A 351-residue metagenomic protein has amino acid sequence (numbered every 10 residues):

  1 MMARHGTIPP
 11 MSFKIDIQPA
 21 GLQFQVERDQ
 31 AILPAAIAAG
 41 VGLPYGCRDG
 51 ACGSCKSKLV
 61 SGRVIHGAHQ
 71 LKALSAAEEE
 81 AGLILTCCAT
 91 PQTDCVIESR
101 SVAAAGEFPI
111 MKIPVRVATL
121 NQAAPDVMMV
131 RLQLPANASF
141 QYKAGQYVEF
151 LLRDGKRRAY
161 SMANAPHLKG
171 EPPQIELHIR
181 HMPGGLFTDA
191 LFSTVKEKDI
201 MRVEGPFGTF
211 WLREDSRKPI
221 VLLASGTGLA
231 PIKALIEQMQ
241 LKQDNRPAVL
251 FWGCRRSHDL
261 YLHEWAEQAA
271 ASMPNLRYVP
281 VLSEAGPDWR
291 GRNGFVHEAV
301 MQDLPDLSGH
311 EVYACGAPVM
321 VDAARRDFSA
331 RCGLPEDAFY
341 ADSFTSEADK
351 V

Functional and structural regions predicted by a protein language model:
A3-A89, C95, P247-V351: Reductase modules of NAD(P)H-dependent flavoproteins
V60-R63, R100-V102, R153, P206: Short, surface-exposed secondary-structure boundary micro-motifs
I84-E107, D199-V203: Short, structured interface segments
P109-D199, K218, C254-R256, V281-E284: Ferredoxin-reductase
G145, G228, A317: Short, conserved phosphate/pyrophosphate- and ester-handling motifs at nucleotide-, phospho-/glycolipid
G205-S216: A short, basic/flexible loop-to-alpha-helix module at the beginning of a structural domain
K233-L241: Histidine-anchored nucleotide/phosphate-binding helix
